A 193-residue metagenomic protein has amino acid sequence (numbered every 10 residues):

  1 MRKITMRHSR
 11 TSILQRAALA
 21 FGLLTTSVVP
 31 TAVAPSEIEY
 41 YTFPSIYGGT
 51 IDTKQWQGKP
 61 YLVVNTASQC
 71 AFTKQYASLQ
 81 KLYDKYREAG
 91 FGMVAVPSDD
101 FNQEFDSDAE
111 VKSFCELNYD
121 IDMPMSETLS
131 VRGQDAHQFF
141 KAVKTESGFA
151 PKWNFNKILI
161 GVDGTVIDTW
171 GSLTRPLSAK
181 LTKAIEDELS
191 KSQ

Functional and structural regions predicted by a protein language model:
I4-A18: Bacterial N-terminal signal peptides that target proteins for export
R16-S27: Bacterial N-terminal signal peptides
T25-E37: Bacterial Sec-dependent signal peptides at the C-terminal "C-region" and cleavage site
Y41-P60, Y83-Y86: A short beta-strand-turn-helix
K59, T66-Q69, P97-D100: Short pre-active-site segment immediately N-terminal to redox-active cysteine/selenocysteine motifs in thiol-based
F72-A136: Structural microenvironment flanking redox-active thiols in thiol-disulfide oxidoreductases
K141, E146-Q193: Thiol-/selenol-based redox modules, centered on thioredoxin-like and closely related oxidoreductase domains
